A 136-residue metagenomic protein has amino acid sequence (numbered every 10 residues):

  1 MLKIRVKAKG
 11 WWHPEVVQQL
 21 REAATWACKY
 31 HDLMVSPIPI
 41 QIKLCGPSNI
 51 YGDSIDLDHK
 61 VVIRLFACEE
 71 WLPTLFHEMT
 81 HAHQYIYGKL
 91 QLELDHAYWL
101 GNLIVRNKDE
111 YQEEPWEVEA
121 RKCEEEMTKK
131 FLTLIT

Functional and structural regions predicted by a protein language model:
M1-G10: Acidic/histidine-rich, surface-exposed loop or edge segments in extracytoplasmic proteins
H13-S36: Zn2+-dependent metallopeptidase catalytic core
Y30-S36, K89-Q91, F131-T136: Surface-exposed helix-capping loop/turn segments at secondary-structure junctions
I38-P47: Propeptide-to-catalytic entry region of secreted or membrane-anchored zinc metalloproteases
L57-L75: Short pre-active-site segment immediately N-terminal to the catalytic Zn-binding motif
E69, P73, Y85-V118: Post-HEXXH active-site segment of zinc metalloproteases
F76-Q84: Short active-site segment of divalent metal-dependent hydrolases/proteases that encodes the spacing between
E110-E117, K122-T136: Long, well-structured alpha-helical subdomains associated with metal-dependent extracellular/ecto-lumenal hydrolases
